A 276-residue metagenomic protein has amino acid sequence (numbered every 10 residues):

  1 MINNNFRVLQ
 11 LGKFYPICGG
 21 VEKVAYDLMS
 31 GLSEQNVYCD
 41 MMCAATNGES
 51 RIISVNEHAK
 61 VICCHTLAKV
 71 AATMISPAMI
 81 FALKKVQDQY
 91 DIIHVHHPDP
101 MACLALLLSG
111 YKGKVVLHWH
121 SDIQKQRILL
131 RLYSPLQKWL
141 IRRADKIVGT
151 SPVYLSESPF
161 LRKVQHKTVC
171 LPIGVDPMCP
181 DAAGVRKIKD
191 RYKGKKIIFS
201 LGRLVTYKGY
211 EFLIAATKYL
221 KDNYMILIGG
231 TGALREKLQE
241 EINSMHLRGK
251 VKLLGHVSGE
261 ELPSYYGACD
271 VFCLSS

Functional and structural regions predicted by a protein language model:
F6, Q10-M74: N-terminal strand-loop element at the rim of the active site of nucleotide-sugar-dependent glycosyltransferases
L9, R191-T217: Conserved donor-binding/catalytic core segment of Leloir-type glycosyltransferases
C43, Q137-A183, L253: Donor nucleotide-sugar binding/catalytic pocket of nucleotide-sugar-dependent glycosyltransferases
V95-A102: Short His-centered aromatic/hydrophobic patch
G113-K114, D122-R143, S156: Nucleotide-sugar donor phosphate/pyrophosphate-binding loop at the beta->alpha transition of glycosyltransferases
I141, H256-V257, S264-C269: Short alpha-helical donor nucleotide-sugar binding micro-motif in glycosyltransferases
K237-V257: Nucleotide-activated donor-binding/catalytic signature segment of Leloir-type glycosyltransferases, i.e., the conserved
L274-S276: Short Ser/Thr-rich beta->loop micro-motif in glycosyltransferases that lines and helps position the nucleotide-sugar
